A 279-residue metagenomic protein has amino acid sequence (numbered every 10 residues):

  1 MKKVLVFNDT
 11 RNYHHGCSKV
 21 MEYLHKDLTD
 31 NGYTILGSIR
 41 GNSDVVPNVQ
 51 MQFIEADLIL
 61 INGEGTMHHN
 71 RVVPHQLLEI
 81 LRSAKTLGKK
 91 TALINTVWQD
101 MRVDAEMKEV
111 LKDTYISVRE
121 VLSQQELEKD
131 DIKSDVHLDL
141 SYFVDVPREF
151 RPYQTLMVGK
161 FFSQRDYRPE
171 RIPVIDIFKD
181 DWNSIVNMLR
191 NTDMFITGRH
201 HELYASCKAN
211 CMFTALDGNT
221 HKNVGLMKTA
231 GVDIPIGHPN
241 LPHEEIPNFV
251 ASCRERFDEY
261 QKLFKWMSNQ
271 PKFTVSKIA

Functional and structural regions predicted by a protein language model:
M1-A279: Active-site anion-handling motifs in enzyme catalytic cores
